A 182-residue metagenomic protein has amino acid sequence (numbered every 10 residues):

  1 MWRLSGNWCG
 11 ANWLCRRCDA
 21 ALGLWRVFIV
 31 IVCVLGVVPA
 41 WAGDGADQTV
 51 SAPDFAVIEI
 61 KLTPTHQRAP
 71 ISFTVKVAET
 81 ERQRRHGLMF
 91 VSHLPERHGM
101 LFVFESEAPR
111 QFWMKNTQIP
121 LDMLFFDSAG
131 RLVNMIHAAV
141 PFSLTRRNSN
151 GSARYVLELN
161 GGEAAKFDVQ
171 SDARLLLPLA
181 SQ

Functional and structural regions predicted by a protein language model:
M1-A20: N-terminal secretory signal peptides that target proteins for export/translocation
G6, V30, L62-P64: Intrinsically disordered/low-complexity terminal segments and short unstructured peptides
W25-V37: Bacterial N-terminal signal peptides
G43-Q182: Compact, glycine-rich, soluble single-domain proteins
